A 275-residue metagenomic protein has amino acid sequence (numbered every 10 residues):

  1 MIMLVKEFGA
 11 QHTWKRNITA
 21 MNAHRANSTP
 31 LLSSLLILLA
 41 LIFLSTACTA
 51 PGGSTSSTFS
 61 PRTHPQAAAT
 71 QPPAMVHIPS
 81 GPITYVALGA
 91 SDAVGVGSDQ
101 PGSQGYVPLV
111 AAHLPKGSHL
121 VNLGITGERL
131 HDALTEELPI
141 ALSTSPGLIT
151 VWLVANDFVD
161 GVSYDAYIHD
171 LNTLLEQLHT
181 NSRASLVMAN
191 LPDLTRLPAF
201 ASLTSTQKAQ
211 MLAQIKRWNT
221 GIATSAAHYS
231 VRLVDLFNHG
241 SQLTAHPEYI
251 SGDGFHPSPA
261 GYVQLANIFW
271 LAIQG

Functional and structural regions predicted by a protein language model:
M1-M3: Methionine residue identity
F8, H12: Cationic, low-complexity basic patches in intrinsically disordered or flexible, solvent-exposed regions
W14, I18, N22-L36: Bacterial N-terminal signal peptides that target proteins for export
S45-A47: C-terminal motif of bacterial Sec signal peptides marking the signal peptidase cleavage site
T49-P51: Bacterial signal peptide processing site
F59-T126, L138-S145: Serine-esterase "nucleophile elbow" of acetyl-processing enzymes
G124, E128, L153-A155: Cell-envelope and extracellular/periplasmic
T135-G275: Alpha-helical cap/lid subdomain in secreted, periplasmic, or secretory-pathway luminal O-acyl-processing enzymes
